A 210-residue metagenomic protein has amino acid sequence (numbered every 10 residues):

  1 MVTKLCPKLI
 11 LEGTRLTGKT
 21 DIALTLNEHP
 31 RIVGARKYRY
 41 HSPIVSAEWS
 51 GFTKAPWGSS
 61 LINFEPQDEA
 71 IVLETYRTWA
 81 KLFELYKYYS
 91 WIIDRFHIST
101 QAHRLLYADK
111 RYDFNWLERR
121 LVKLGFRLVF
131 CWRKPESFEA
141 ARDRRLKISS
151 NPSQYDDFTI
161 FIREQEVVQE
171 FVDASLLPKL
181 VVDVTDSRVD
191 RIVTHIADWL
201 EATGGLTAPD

Functional and structural regions predicted by a protein language model:
V2-L26: Walker A (P-loop) phosphate-binding motif
K8, E12-G13, V129-R133, Y155 (+1 more regions): Phosphate-binding beta-loop-alpha motif at adenosine-nucleotide cofactor sites
T17, L24-E84, A102-L105: Conserved substrate/cofactor phosphate-moiety recognition/catalytic segment in nucleotide-dependent phosphotransferases
I32-K37, W91-I92, L128-F130, K179-D183: Conserved beta-strand scaffold positions in the cores of enzyme catalytic domains, especially in NTP/NDP-utilizing
I62-G125, F130: Glycine-rich phosphate-binding loop used to anchor ATP phosphates in small-molecule kinases, encompassing both
H97-S99, W132-E139, S187-R188: Conserved nucleotide-binding/hydrolysis micro-motifs of P-loop NTPases
Y107, R111, L117-E170: A glycine- and Lys/Arg-enriched "phosphate-lid" helix/loop adjacent to the NTP-binding pocket of small-molecule kinases
K147, E166-D210: NTP-dependent small-molecule kinase module
